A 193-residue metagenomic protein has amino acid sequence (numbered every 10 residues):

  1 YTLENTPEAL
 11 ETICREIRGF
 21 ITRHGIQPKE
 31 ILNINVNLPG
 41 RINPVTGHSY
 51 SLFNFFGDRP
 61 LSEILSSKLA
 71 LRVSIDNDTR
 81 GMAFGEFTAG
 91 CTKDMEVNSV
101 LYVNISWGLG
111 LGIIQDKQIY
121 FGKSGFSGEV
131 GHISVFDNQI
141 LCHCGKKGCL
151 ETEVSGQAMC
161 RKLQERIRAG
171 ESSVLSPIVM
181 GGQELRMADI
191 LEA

Functional and structural regions predicted by a protein language model:
Y1-N5, K117, L163, M180-G181: All-alpha effector-binding/dimerization core of bacterial HTH-type transcriptional repressors
T2-H24, K29-S99: Glycine-rich phosphate-binding loop and adjoining helix at the ATP-binding site of ATP-dependent phosphoryl-transfer
R41-I42, G108-G110, M159: Conserved sequence/active-site signature of Rossmann-fold short-chain dehydrogenase/reductase
T46-G47, K117, G125, G182: Detector for glycine-centered tight turns/loop "hinges" at secondary-structure junctions
N54, T88, N138, Q164-R168: A generic structural signal for secondary-structure junctions that act as hinges or helix/strand caps at the edges
C91-V154: Glycine-rich phosphate-binding loop of actin/hexokinase-like ATP-binding domains
L150-A193: A mobile "lid/hinge" subdomain adjacent to the ATP/sugar-phosphate binding pocket shared across diverse ATP-dependent
